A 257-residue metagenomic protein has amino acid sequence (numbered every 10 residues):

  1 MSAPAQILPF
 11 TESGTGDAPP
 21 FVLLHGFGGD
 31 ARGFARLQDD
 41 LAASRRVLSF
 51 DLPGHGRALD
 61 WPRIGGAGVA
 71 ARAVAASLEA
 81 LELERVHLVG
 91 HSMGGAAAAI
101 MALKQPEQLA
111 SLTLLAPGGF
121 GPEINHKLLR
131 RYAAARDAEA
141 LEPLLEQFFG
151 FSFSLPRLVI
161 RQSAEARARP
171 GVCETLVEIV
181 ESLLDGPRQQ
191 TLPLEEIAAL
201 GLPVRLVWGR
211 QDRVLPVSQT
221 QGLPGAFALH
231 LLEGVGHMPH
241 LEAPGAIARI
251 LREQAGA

Functional and structural regions predicted by a protein language model:
M1-V22, A42-R45, L83-E84, G150 (+2 more regions): Alpha/beta-hydrolase fold catalytic core
Q6-S13, A35, L48-M93, R249: Active-site loop/oxyanion-hole signature of alpha/beta-hydrolase fold enzymes
L24-G26, W208: The conserved beta1-alpha1 loop
G26-R36, V47: Serine-hydrolase catalytic-loop signature spanning alpha/beta hydrolases and amidase-signature enzymes
G28, L52-G56, G119, G236-P239: Alpha/beta-hydrolase active-site loop signature
A99-K104, L109-L141: Flexible "cap/lid" loop of the alpha/beta hydrolase fold
A138-A198: Conserved alpha/beta-hydrolase catalytic His-Asp/Glu region
P203-V235, L241: Conserved loop-alpha-helix segment in the C-terminal half of the alpha/beta-hydrolase fold that carries the catalytic
